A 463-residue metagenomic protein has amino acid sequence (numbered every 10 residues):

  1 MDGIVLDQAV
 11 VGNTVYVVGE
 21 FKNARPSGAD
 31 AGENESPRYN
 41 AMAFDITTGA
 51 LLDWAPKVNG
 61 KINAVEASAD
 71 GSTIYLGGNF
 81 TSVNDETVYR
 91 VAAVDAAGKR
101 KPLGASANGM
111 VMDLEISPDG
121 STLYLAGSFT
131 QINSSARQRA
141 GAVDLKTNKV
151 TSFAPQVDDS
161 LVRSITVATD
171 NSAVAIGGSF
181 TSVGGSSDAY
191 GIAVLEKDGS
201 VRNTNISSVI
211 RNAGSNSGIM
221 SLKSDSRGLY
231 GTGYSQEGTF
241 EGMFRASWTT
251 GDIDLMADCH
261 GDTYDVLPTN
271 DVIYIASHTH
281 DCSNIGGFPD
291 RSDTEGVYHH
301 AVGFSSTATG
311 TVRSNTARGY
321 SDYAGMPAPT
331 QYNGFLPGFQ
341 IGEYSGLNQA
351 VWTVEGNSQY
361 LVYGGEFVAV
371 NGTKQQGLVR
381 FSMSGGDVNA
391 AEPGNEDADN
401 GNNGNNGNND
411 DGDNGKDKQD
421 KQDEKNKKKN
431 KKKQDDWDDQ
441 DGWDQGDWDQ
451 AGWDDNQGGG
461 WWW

Functional and structural regions predicted by a protein language model:
M1-N402, W453, W461-W463: Extracytoplasmic surface signature
P393-W463: Ser/Thr/Gly/Pro-rich low-complexity, disordered linker/stalk segments of secreted and cell-surface proteins
